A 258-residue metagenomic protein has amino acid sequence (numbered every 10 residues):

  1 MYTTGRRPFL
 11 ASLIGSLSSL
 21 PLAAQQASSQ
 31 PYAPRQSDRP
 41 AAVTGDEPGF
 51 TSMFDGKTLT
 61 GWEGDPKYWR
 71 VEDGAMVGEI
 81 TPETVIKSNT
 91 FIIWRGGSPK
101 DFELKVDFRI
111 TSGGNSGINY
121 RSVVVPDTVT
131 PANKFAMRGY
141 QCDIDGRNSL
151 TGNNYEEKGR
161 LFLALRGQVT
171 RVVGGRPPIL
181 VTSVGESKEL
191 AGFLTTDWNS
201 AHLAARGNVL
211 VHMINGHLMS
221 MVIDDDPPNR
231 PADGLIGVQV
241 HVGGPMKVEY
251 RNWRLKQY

Functional and structural regions predicted by a protein language model:
Y2-L17: N-terminal secretory signal peptides and thylakoid transit peptides that target proteins across membranes
A11-S12, L22, A27: Cleavable N-terminal signal peptides
Q26-Y258: Carbohydrate-interacting regions of secretory-pathway proteins
